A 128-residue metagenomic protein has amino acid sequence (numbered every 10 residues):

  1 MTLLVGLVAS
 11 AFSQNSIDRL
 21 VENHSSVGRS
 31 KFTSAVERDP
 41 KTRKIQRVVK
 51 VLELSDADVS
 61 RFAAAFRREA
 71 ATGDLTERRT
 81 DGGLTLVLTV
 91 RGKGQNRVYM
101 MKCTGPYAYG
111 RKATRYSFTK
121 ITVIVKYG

Functional and structural regions predicted by a protein language model:
M1-D18: Bacterial Sec-dependent N-terminal signal peptides
G6-S10, N23, A35: Low-complexity, intrinsically disordered/propeptide-like segments
Q14-F32: Short N-terminal segments immediately surrounding and downstream of signal-peptide cleavage
V27-G28, D39, D56: Long, low-complexity regulatory segments enriched in Ser/Thr/Pro/Gly and acidic residues
S34-T42: Short, flexible, solvent-exposed loop/turn segments with mixed acidic/basic and small polar residues
T42-L86: Mature extracytoplasmic domains of secretory-pathway proteins
T72-G128: Surface-exposed, polar helix/loop patches in the mature regions of secreted/periplasmic/lumenal proteins that form
